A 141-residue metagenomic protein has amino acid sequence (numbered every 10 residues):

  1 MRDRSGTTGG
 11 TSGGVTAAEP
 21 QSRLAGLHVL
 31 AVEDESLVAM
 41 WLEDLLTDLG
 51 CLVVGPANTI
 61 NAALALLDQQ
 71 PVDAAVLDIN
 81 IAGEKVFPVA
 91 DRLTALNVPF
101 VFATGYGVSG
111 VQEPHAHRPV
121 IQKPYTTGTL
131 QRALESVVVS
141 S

Functional and structural regions predicted by a protein language model:
M1-H28, N61, Q112, T126-S141: Non-catalytic signal-transmission and effector/linker regions of two-component phosphorelay proteins
E33: Conserved acidic carboxylate
S36-G55: Two-component/phosphorelay signaling modules centered on CheY-like receiver
P56-A74: Acidic, metal-coordinating helix/loop segments flanking the phosphotransfer/catalytic sites of two-component signaling
T59, G83-P88: Acidic catalytic/metal-coordinating carboxylates
D78: Active-site residues of response regulator receiver
K123: A Lys-centered signature of the CheY-like receiver
